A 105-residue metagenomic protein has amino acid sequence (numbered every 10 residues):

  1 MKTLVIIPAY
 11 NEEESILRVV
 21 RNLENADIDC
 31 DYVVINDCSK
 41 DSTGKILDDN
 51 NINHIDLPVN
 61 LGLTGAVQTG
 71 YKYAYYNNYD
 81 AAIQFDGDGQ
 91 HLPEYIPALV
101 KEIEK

Functional and structural regions predicted by a protein language model:
M1-K105: Structured catalytic core of nucleotide-sugar glycosyltransferases
